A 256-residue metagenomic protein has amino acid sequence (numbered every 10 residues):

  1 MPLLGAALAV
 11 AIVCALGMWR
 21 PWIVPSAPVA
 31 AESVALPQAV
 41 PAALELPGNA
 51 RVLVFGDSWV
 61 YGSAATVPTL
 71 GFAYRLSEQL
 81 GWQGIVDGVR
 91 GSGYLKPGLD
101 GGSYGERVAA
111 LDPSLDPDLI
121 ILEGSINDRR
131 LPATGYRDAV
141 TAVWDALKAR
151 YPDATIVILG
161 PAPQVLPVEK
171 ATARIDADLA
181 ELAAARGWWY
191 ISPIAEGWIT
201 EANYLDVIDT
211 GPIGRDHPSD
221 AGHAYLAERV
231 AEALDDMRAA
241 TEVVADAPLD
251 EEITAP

Functional and structural regions predicted by a protein language model:
M1-F55, W59-T66, E78, R229-P256: N-terminal secretory targeting modules
P2-R20, D112, L119, L147 (+4 more regions): Hydrophobic alpha-helical membrane segments, chiefly transmembrane helices and signal peptide h-regions, characterized
R51-L53, W59-A139: Conserved SGNH/GDSL esterase-like catalytic core that processes O-acyl groups on lipids and polysaccharides
G88, G160, S192-I194: Residue-level recognition of beta-strand->loop/alpha-helix junctions
V108, V140-D145, D176: Generic structural signal for well-ordered alpha-helices, preferentially at hydrophobic/aromatic core positions
E123-N127, A146-A177: Active-site segments of SGNH/GDSL-like serine hydrolases that catalyze O-acetyl group transfer/hydrolysis on lipids
V165-P256: Catalytic His-Asp segment of secreted/periplasmic serine-dependent ester chemistry enzymes
